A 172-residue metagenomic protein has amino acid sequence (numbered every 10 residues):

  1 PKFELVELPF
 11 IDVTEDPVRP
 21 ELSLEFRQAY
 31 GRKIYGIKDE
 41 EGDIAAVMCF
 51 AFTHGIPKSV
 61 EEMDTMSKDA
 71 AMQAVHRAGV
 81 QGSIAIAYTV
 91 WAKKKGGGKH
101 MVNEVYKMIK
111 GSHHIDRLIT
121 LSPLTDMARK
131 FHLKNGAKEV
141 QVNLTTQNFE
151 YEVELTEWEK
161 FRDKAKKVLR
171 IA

Functional and structural regions predicted by a protein language model:
L24-E40, A46, A51-V60: A short helix-loop-beta-strand connector motif used in the catalytic cores of GNAT acetyltransferases and, in some
A46-M48, A85, V90: Conserved GNAT-family N-acetyltransferase fold
A51-A85: Conserved acyl-donor/pantetheine-binding loop and adjacent beta-alpha core of acyl/acetyltransferases and related
A85, G111-L124: Conserved GNAT acetyl-CoA-binding A-motif
A92, I119-K130, N143-N148: Conserved beta-strand-loop-alpha-helix junction that forms the acyl-donor binding cleft
A92-G111: Conserved acetyl-CoA-binding loop-helix of GNAT-fold acetyltransferases
L133-N143: Conserved acetyl-CoA-binding loop of GNAT-fold acetyltransferases
T145-A172: C-terminal "cap" of GNAT-fold acetyltransferases
